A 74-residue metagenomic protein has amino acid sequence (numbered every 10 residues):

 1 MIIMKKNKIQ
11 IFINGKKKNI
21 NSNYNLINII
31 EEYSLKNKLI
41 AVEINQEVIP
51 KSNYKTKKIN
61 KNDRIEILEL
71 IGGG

Functional and structural regions predicted by a protein language model:
M1-G73: Ubiquitin-like/PB1-type beta-grasp interaction modules and other compact soluble beta-rich domains
